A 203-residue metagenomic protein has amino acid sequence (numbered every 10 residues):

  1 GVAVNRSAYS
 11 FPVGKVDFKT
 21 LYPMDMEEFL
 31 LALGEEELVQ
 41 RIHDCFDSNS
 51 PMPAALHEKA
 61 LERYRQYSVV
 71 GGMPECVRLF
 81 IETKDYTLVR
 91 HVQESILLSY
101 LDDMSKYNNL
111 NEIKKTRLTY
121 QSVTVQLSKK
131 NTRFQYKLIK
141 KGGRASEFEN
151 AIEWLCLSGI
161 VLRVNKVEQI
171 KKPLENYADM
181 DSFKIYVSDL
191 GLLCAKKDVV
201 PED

Functional and structural regions predicted by a protein language model:
G1, F46-D47, P53-A55, K140-K141 (+1 more regions): A short linear-motif detector with a strong N-terminal bias
G1, G14, G34, G71-G72 (+3 more regions): Residue-identity detector for glycine
G1-S10, G14, D198, E202-D203: Proteins with a high burden of low-complexity, intrinsically disordered sequence enriched in S/T/G/P/A and R, requiring
G1-V4, P23-E27, E168, L192-L193: Conserved nucleotide-binding/hydrolysis micro-motifs of P-loop NTPases
R6-S128: Interdomain motor-coupling "hinge/lid" segment immediately C-terminal to the ATP-binding subdomain of NTP-driven enzymes
R78-D203: Accessory nucleic acid-recognition modules appended to NTPase machines
